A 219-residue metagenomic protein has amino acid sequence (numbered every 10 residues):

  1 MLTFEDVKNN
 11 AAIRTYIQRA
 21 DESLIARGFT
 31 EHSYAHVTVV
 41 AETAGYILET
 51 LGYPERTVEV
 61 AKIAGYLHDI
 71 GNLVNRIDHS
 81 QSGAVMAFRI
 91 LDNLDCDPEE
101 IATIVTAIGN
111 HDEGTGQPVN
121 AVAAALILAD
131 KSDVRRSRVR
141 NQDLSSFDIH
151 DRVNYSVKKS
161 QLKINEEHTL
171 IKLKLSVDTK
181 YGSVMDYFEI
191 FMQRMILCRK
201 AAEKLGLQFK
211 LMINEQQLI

Functional and structural regions predicted by a protein language model:
L2, G28-L51: N-terminal low-complexity, intrinsically disordered segments
F4-E22: Short alpha-helical hairpin
R14, Y34, T38, M192: Electropositive phosphate-/nucleotide-binding environments in soluble metabolic enzymes
D21, A41-G45, F88: Amphipathic, well-packed alpha-helical segments that form the structural scaffold of globular domains
D21-T30, Y181-V184: Short hinge/gating elements
I25-A26, H36, E49-I164: Divalent metal-dependent catalytic cores for phosphoryl transfer on phosphate-bearing substrates
F29-H32, Q117, I190: Non-transmembrane, amphipathic alpha-helical segments
D133-I219: Terminal helices and disordered tails flanking the catalytic cores of nucleotide-processing hydrolases
